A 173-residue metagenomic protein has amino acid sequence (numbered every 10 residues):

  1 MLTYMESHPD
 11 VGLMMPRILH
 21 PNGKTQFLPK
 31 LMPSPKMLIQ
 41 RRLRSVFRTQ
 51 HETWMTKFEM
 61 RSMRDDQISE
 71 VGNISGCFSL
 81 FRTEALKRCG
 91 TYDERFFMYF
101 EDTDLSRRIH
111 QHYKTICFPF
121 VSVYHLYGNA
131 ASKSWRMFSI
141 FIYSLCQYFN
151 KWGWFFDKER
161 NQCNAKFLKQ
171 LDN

Functional and structural regions predicted by a protein language model:
M1-K30: Conserved donor NDP-sugar-binding/catalytic core segment of glycosyltransferases
L13, T56-L80, Q162-N173: Short linear elements at protein peripheries
L28, L38-R42, R88-C89, R108 (+2 more regions): Residues that scaffold the ATP/ADP-binding catalytic core of kinase and kinase-like folds
P29-P35, K133-R136: Short, hinge-like loop/turn segments at secondary-structure boundaries
P33-V71: Short, flexible, basic/aromatic active-site loop/helix in glycosyltransferases
S69-E70, C77-S79, T83-F97, T103-Y124: Catalytic donor-sugar/metal-binding loop of nucleotide-sugar-dependent glycosyltransferases
T103-R107, Q111-N173: Active-site-adjacent helix/loop segment of glycosyltransferases that harbors family-specific signature motifs
